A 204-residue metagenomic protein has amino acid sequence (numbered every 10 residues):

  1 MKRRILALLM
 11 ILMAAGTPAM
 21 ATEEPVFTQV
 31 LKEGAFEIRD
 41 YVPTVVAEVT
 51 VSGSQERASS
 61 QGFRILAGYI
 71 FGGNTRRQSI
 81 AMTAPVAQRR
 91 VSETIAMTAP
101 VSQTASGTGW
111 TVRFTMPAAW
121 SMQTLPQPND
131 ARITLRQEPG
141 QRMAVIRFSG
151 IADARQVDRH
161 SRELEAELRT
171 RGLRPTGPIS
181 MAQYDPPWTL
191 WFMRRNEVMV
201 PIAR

Functional and structural regions predicted by a protein language model:
K2-R204: A solvent-exposed interaction/effector surface
